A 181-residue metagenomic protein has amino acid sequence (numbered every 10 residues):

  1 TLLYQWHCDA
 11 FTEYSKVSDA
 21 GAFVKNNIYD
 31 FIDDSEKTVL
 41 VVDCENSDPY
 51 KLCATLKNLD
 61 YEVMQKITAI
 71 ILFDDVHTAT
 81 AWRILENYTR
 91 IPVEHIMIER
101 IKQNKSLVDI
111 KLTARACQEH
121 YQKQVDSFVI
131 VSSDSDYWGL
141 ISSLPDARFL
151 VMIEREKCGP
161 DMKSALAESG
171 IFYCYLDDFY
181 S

Functional and structural regions predicted by a protein language model:
T1-L2, A165: Acidic/proline-rich low-complexity IDRs
L3-A10, Y14-V108, A114-R115, Y121 (+1 more regions): Domain-level signal for Mg2+-assisted phosphodiester chemistry and nucleotide/NA-binding surfaces in nucleic-acid
H77-S181: Nuclease catalytic cores that cleave nucleic-acid phosphodiester bonds, predominantly acidic two-metal-ion
